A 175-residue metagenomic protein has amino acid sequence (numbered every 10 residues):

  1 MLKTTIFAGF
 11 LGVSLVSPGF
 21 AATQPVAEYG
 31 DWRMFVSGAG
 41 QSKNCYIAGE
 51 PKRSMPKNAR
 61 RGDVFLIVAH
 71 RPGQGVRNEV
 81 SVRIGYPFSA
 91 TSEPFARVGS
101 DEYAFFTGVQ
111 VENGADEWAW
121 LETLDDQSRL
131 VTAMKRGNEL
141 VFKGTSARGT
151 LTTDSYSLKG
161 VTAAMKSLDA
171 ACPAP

Functional and structural regions predicted by a protein language model:
M1-L2: N-terminal secretory signal peptides that target proteins for export/translocation
T5-S14: Bacterial N-terminal signal peptides
F7, F20-A21: Residue-level detector of intrinsically disordered, flexible termini and proteolytic processing junctions
V16-P18: N-terminal signal peptide c-region/cleavage motif recognized by signal peptidases
A21-P175: A generic "folded-domain core" signal
